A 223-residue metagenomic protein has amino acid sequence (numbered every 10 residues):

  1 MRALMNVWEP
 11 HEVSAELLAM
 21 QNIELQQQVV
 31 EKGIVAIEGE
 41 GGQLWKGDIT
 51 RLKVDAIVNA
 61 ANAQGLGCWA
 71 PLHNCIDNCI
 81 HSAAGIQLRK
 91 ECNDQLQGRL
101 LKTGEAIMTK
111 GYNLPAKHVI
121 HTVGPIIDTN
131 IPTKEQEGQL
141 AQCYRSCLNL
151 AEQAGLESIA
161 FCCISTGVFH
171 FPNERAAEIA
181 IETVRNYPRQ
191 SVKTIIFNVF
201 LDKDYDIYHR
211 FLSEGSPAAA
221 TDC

Functional and structural regions predicted by a protein language model:
M1-C223: Macrodomain-like recognition of ADP-ribose-binding/processing modules
